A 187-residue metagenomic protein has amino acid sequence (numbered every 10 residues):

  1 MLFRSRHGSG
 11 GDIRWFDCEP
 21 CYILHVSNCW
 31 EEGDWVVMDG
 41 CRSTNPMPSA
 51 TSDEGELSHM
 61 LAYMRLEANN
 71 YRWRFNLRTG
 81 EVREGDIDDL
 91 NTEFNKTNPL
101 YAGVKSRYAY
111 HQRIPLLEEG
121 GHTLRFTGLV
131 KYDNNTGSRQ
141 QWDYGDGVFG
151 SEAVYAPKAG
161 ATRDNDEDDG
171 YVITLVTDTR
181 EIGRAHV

Functional and structural regions predicted by a protein language model:
M1-L2, H186: Short, small-residue-biased leader/transition segments that mark boundaries at the very start of proteins
F3, V36-C41, S106-E119, D169-T177: Short beta-strand elements that form the blades of beta-propeller/WD-repeat-like and other beta-sheet-rich scaffold
F3-H59: Long, internal scaffold/assembly segments composed of regular secondary structure
R4-P20, R72-N91, V130-Y144: Blade-edge beta-strand/turn elements of extracellular beta-propeller and related beta-sheet repeat scaffolds
H25, K105, R125, F149 (+1 more regions): Beta-rich catalytic cores
H25-E32, N91-S106, E152-D168: Structural signature of eukaryotic scaffold interfaces centered on beta-propeller domains
A50-A68, G120-F126, T179-G183: Short, solvent-exposed loop/turn segments at conserved positions within beta-propeller repeat blades
G121-V176: Generic long, charged, amphipathic alpha-helical segments
